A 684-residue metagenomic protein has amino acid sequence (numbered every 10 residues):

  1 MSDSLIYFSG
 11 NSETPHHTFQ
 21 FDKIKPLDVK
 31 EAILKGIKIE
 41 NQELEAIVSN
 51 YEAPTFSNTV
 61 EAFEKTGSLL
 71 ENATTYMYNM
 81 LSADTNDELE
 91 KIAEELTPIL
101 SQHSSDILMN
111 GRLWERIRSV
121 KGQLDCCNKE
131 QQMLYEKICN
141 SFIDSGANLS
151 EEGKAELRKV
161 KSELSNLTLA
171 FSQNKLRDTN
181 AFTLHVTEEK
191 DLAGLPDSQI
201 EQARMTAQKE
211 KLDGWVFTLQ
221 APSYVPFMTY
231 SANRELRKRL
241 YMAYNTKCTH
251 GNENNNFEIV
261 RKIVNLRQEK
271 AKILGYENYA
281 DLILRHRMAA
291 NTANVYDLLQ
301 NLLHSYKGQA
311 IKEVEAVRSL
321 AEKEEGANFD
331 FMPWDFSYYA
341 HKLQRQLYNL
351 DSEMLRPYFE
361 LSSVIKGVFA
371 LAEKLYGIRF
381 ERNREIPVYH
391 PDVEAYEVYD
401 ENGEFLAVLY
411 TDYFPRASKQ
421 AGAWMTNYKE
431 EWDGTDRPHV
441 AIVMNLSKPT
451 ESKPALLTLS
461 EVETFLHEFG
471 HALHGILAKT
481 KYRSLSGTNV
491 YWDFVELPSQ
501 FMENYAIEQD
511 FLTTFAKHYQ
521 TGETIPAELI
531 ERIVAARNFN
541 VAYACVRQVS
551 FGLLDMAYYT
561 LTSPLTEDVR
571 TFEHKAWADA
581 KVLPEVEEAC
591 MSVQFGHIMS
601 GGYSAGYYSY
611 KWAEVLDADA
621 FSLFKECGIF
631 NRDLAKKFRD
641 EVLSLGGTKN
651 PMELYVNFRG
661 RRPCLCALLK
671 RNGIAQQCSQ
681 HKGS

Functional and structural regions predicted by a protein language model:
M1-L195, F624: N-terminal helix-rich structural modules
S2-I24, D28-E31, K35, G214 (+9 more regions): C-terminal, non-catalytic "cap/extension" segments appended to globular domains
E13-D28, M77-L96, R118-K159, T218-E258 (+6 more regions): Short His/Asp/Glu-rich catalytic/ion-coordination signatures at enzyme active sites or charged loops
K38, Q42, A46-A53, L69-N86 (+26 more regions): Intrinsically disordered or highly flexible coil/loop and linker segments, enriched in small and charged/polar residues
S68-N79, E136, N140, M242 (+3 more regions): Short, hydrophobic/amphipathic alpha-helical patches that form generic packing surfaces within helical domains
L134-E136, R158, E163-N166, Q173 (+9 more regions): Active-site-proximal, well-structured secondary-structure segments within enzyme catalytic domains
S447-L466: Short pre-active-site segment immediately N-terminal to the catalytic Zn-binding motif
